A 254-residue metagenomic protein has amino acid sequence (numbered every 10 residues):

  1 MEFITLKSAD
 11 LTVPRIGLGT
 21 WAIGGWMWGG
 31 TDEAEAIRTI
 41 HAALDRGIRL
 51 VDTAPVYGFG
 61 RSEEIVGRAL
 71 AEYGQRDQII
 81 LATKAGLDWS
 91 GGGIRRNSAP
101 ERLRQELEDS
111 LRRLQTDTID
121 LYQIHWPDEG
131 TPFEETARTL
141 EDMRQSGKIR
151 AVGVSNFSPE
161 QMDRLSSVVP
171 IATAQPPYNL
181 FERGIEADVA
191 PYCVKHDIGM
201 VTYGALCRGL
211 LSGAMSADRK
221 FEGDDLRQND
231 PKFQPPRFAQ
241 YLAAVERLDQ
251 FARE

Functional and structural regions predicted by a protein language model:
M1-I79: N-terminal binding-site loop/beta-alpha segment at the start of enzyme catalytic domains that lines or forms
F3, P127-E254: Beta/alpha (TIM)-barrel catalytic core signal, keyed to glycine-rich beta->alpha loops juxtaposed to Asp/Glu that bind
L6, L18, A36, V51 (+10 more regions): Conserved, mostly hydrophobic/aromatic
A9-M27, A82-R95, T118, Q123: N-terminal small/glycine-rich loop or linker at the start of catalytic domains across soluble metabolic enzymes
L11-I16, G47-R49, Q75-I79, T116-D120 (+4 more regions): Short, well-ordered coil/turn segments that N-cap beta-strands
G30-A43, S98-L114, S158-R164: Short, acidic/polar
G30-E35, R61, I65, I94-Q105 (+2 more regions): Alpha-helix N-cap and loop-to-helix initiation/capping positions
L111-E129: Active-site groove signature of glycoside hydrolases
